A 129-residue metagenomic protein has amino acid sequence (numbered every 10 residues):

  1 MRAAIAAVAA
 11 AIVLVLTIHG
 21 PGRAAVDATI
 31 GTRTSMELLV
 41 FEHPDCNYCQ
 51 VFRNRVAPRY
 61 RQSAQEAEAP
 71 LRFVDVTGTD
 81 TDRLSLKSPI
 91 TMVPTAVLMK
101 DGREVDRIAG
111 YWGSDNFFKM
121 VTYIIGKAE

Functional and structural regions predicted by a protein language model:
M1-A7: Positively charged n-region of N-terminal signal peptides that target proteins for export
A7-T17: Bacterial N-terminal signal peptides
G22-M36, T81-K87: A short beta-strand-turn-helix
E37, E42-Y48, M92: Short pre-active-site segment immediately N-terminal to redox-active cysteine/selenocysteine motifs in thiol-based
F41, A64-T81: Thiol-based oxidoreductase modules, predominantly thioredoxin-like and allied folds used for disulfide exchange
C49-Q65: Typically the conserved alpha-helix immediately C-terminal to a functionally engaged Cys/Sec in thioredoxin-like
M92-R107: A short, hydrophobic beta-strand/beta-hairpin element that forms part of a small beta-sheet core
G113-E129: Thiol-/selenol-based redox modules, centered on thioredoxin-like and closely related oxidoreductase domains
